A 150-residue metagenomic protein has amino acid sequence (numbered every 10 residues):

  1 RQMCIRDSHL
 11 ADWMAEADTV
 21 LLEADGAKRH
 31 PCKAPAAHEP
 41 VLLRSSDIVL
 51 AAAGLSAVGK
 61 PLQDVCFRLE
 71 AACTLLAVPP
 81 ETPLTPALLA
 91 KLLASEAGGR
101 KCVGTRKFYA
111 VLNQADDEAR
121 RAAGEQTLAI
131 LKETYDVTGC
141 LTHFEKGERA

Functional and structural regions predicted by a protein language model:
R1-I5: Short, small-residue-biased leader/transition segments that mark boundaries at the very start of proteins
R6-A15, D25-T134: Conserved catalytic-core segment of NTP-binding enzymes
T19-V20, F108, V137-G139: Hydrophobic anchor at the start of a short beta-strand that flanks the dinucleotide cofactor-binding loop
V20-A24, A51, L141: General beta-strand structural signal in soluble alpha/beta enzymes
A129-A150: Canonical P-loop GTPase G-domain recognition
